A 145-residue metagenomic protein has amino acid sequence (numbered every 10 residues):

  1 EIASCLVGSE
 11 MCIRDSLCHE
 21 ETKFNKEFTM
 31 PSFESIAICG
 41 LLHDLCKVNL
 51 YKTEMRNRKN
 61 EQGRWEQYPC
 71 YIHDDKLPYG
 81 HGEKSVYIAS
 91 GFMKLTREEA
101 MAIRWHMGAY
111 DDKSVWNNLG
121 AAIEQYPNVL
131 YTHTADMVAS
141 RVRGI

Functional and structural regions predicted by a protein language model:
E1-G8, C12: Single conserved hydrophobic/aromatic residue that forms the stacking wall/gate of nucleotide- or nucleobase-binding
F24-I145: Divalent metal-dependent catalytic cores for phosphoryl transfer on phosphate-bearing substrates
